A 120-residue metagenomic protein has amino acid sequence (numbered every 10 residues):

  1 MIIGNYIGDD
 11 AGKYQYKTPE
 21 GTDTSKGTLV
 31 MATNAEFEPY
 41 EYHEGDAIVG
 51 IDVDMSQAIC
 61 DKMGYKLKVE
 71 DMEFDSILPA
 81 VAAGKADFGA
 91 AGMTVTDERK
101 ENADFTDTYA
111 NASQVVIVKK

Functional and structural regions predicted by a protein language model:
I2-P19: Sec-dependent signal peptide cleavage junction
G4-G8, V53-K62, V118-K120: Extended ligand-binding regions for polar small-molecule ligands
D9-A11, A83-G84, T94-D97, V116: A short linear-motif detector with a strong N-terminal bias
Y14-K17, D23-M93: Extracytoplasmic small-molecule ligand-binding "clamshell" domains of the periplasmic binding protein/Venus flytrap
T18-E20, A103-F105: Short beta-strand/turn micro-motifs at beta-sheet edges
P39, E98-R99: Short active-site-adjacent helix-start/loop capping segments
Y65-K68, E73-S76, T94-V95, E101 (+1 more regions): A conserved helix-loop-strand patch within extracytoplasmic ligand-binding domains of the periplasmic binding
V81, K100-E101: Short, basic, helix/turn surface patches
